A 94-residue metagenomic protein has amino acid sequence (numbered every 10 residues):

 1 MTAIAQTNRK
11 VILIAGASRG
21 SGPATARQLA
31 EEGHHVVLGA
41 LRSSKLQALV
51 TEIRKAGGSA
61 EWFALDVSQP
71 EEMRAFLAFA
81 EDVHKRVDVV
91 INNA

Functional and structural regions predicted by a protein language model:
T7-N8, A56-S59, F79-N92: A glycine-rich helix->loop->beta "capping" turn within Rossmann-like NAD(P)(H)-dependent oxidoreductase domains
L13-A15, N92-N93: Structural signature of the Rossmann-like NAD(P)-dependent dehydrogenase/reductase core
S18-R19: Conserved glycine-rich cofactor-binding loop
G22-P23: N-terminal Rossmann-fold NAD(P) dinucleotide-binding loop
L29: Aromatic pocket-lining residues of Rossmann-like dinucleotide-binding sites
E32-L49: Conserved glycine-rich Rossmann-like NAD(P)H-binding loop of the short-chain dehydrogenase/reductase
S43-S44, A64-F76: The beta1-alpha1 cofactor-binding region of Rossmann-like NAD(H)/NADP(H)-dependent oxidoreductases
